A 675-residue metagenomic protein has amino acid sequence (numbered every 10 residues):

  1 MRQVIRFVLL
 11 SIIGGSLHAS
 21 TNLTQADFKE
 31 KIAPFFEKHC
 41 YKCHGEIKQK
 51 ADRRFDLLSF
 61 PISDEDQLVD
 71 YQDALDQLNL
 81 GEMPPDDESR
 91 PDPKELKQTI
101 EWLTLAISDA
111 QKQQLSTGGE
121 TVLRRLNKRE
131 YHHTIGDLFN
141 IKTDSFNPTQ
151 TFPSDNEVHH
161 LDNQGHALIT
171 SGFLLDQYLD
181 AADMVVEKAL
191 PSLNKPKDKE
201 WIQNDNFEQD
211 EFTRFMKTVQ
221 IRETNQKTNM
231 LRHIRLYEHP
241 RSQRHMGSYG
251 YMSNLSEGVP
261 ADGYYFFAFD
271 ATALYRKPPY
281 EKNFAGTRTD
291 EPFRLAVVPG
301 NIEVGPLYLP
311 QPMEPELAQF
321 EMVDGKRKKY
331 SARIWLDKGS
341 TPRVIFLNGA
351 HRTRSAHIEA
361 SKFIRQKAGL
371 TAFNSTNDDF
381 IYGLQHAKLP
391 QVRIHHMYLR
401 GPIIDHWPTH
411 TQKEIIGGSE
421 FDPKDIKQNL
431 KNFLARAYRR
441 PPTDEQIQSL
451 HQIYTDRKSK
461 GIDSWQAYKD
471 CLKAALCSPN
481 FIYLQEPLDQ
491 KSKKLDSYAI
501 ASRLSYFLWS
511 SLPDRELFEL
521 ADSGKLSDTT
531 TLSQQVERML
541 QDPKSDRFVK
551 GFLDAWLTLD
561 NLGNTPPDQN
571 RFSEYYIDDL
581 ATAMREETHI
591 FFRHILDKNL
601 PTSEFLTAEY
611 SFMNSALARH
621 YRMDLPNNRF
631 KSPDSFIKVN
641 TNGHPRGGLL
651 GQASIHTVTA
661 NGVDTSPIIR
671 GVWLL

Functional and structural regions predicted by a protein language model:
R2-L10: Sec-dependent signal peptide recognition, specifically the positively charged N-region followed immediately by
L9-S20: Hydrophobic h-region of N-terminal signal peptides that target proteins for export in Gram-negative bacteria
L23-A51, D66-E82, D86, R90-L675: Low-complexity, glycine/serine/threonine/alanine-rich intrinsically disordered linker and propeptide segments
D56-I62: Short cysteine/histidine-rich metal-coordination sites, predominantly Zn2+-binding motifs
